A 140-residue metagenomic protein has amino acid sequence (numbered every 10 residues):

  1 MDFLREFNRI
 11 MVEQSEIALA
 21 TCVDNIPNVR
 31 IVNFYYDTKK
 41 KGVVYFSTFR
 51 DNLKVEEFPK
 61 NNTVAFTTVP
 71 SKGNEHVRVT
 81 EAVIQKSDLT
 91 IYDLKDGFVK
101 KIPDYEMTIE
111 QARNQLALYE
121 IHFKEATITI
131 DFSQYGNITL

Functional and structural regions predicted by a protein language model:
M1-L4, T48-N52, I102-D104: Charged, amphipathic alpha-helical segments
I10-V23, V64-T68: A short, Trp-centered hydrophobic/proline-enriched beta-strand micro-motif
M11-V12, P59, V99: Alpha-helix boundary recognition
Q14-E16, G42-V44, N61-V64, Q115-L118 (+1 more regions): Short, surface-exposed beta-edge/turn micro-motifs
D24-P27, G73-E75: Short glycine/serine/proline-enriched coil/turn segments at secondary-structure junctions
R30-N33: Conserved beta-strand in the GNAT
Y35-G73: A short mixed-secondary-structure module that forms the rim of ligand-binding clefts
R78-L140: Charged, gly/pro-rich active-site loop segments
